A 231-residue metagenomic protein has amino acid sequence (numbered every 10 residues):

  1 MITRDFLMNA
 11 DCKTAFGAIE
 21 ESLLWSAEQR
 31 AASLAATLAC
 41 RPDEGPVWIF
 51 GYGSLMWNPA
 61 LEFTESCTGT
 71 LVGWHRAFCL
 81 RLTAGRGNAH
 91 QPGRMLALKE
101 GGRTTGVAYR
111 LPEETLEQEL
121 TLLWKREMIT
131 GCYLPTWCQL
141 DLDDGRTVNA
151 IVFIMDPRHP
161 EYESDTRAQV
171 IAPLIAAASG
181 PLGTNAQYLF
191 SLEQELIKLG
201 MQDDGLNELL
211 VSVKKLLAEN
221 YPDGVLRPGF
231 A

Functional and structural regions predicted by a protein language model:
M1-A231: A glycine-rich, hydrophobic/aromatic-adjacent loop/helix-cap motif
